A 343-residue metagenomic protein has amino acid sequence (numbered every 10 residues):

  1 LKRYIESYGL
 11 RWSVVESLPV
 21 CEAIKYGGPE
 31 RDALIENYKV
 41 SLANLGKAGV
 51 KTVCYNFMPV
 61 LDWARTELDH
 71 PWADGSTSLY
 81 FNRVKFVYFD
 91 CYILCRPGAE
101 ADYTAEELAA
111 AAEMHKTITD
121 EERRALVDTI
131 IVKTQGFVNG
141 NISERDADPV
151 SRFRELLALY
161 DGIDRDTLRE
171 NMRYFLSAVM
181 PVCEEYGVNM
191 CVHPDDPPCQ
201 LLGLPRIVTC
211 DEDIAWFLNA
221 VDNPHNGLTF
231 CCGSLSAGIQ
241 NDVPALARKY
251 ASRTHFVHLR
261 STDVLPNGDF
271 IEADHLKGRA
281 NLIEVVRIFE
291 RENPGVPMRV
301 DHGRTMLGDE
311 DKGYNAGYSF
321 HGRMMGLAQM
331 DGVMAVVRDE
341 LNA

Functional and structural regions predicted by a protein language model:
L1-G9: Aromatic-lined substrate-binding rim segments of carbohydrate-active enzymes
E6, A23-G27, D32-V53, L61-T66 (+5 more regions): Histidine-acidic metal/acid-base catalytic patches
L10-K25: A short glycine/small-residue-enriched secondary-structure motif
L18, M58, D196, H302: Residue-level "edge-of-site" marker
E67-T167: Extended, charge-rich helix/loop segments that form flexible, surface "patches" used to engage negatively charged
